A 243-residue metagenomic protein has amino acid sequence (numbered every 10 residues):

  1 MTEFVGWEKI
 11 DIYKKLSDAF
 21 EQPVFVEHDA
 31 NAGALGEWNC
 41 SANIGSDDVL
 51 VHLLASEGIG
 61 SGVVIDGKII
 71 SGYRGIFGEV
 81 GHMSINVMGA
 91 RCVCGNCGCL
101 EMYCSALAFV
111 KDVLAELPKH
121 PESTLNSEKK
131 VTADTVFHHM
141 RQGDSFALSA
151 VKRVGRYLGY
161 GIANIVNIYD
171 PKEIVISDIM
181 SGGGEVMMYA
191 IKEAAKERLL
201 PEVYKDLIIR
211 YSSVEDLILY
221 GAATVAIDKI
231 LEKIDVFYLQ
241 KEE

Functional and structural regions predicted by a protein language model:
M1-K9, E173, D178: Short beta-strand-loop/turn "lid" adjacent to the catalytic site in phosphate-handling enzymes
M1-V5, F25-N31, H52-L54, R210-D216: Active-site nucleophile and cofactor-binding loops and adjacent substrate-binding regions of central metabolic enzymes
Y13, V24-L50: Conserved phosphate-binding catalytic cores of ATP/NTP-utilizing and phosphoryl-transfer enzymes
K14, D18-Q22, S41-G45, V87 (+2 more regions): ATP-binding/phosphotransfer module of carbohydrate and carboxylate kinases, centering on a glycine-rich
H28, A55-E57, A106, D178-I179: Short secondary-structure boundary segments
N31-A34, G60-S61, I70, S181-G184 (+1 more regions): Short, active-site-adjacent cap segments at secondary-structure transitions
S41-A42, S46-C104: Glycine-rich phosphate-binding loop of actin/hexokinase-like ATP-binding domains
